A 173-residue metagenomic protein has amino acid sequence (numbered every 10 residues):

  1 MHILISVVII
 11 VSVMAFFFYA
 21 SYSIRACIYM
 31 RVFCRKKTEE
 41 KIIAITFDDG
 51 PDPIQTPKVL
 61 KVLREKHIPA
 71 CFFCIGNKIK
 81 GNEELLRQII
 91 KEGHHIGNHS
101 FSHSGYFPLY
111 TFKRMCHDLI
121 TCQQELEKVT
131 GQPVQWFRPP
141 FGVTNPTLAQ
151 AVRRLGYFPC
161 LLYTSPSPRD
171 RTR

Functional and structural regions predicted by a protein language model:
M1-C34: N-terminal membrane-anchoring alpha-helices
S21-F107, T121-K128, V134: Active-site beta->alpha N-cap acidic-glycine motif
G93, R153-F158: Glycine-enriched alpha-helix->loop->beta-strand junction motifs that scaffold or abut catalytic
N98-S100, L161-S165: Short beta-strands and strand-loop turn motifs
Y110-H117: Alpha-helix N-cap and loop-to-helix initiation/capping positions
W136-P139: Cyclic nucleotide signaling catalytic output domains
Y163-R173: Single conserved hydrophobic/aromatic residue that forms the stacking wall/gate of nucleotide- or nucleobase-binding
